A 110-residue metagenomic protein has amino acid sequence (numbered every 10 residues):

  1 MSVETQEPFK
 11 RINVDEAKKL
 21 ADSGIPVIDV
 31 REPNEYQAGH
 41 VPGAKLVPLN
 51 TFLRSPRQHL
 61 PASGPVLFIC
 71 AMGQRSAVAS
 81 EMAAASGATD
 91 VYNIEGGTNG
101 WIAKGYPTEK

Functional and structural regions predicted by a protein language model:
M1-P26, P33-P65, Q74-K110: Rhodanese-like catalytic fold shared by cysteine-dependent sulfurtransferases and DSP/PTP-type phosphatases
F68-I69: Short, surface-exposed ligand- or partner-binding patches at beta-edge/loop junctions that are enriched in aromatics
